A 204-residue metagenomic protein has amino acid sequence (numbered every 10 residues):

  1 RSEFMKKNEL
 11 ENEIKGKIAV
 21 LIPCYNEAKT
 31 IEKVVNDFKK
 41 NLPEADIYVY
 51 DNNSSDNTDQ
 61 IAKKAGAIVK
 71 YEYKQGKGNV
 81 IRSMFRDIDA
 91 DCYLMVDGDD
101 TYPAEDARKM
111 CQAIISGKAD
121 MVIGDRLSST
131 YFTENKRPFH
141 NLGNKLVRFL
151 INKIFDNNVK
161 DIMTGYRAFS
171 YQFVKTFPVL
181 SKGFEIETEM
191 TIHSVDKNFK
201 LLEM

Functional and structural regions predicted by a protein language model:
R1-D37: N-proximal low-complexity "stem/linker" segments adjacent to membrane-targeting elements
E27-T30, S54, K77: Donor nucleotide-sugar binding loop of glycosyltransferases
N36-A45: Short, acidic, metal-binding catalytic loop of nucleotide-sugar glycosyltransferases
D51-D59: A conserved acidic beta->alpha catalytic loop
N52, V96-G98: Active-site acidic Asp-centered loop
Y73-D87, A104-F184: Acceptor/aglycone-binding surface of glycosyltransferases and processive sugar-polymer synthases
Y93: Short aromatic/hydrophobic "clamp" motif used to bind/position activated sugar donors
N157-N158, V179-K182, T191-M204: Catalytic donor-sugar/metal-binding loop of nucleotide-sugar-dependent glycosyltransferases
